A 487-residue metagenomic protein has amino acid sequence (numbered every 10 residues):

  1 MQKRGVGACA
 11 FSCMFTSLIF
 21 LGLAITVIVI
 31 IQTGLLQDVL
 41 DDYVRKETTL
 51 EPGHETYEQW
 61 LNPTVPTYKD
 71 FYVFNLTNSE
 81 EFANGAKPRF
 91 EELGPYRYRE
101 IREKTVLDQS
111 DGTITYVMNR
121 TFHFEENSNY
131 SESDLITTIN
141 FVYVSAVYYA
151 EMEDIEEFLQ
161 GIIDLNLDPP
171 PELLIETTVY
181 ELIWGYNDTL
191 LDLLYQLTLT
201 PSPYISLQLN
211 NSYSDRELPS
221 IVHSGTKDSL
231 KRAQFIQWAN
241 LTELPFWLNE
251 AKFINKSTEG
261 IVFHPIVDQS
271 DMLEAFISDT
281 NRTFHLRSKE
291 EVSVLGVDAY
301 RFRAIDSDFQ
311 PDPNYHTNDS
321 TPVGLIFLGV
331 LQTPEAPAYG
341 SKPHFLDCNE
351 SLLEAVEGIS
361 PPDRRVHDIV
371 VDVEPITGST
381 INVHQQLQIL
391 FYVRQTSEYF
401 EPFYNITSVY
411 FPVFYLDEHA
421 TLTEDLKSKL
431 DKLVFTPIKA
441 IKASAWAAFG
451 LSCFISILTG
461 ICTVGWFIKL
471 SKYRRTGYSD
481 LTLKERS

Functional and structural regions predicted by a protein language model:
Q2-D298, D306, Q310-R486: Extracellular or lumenal secretory-pathway regions
F302: Extracytoplasmic/periplasmic solute-binding protein
